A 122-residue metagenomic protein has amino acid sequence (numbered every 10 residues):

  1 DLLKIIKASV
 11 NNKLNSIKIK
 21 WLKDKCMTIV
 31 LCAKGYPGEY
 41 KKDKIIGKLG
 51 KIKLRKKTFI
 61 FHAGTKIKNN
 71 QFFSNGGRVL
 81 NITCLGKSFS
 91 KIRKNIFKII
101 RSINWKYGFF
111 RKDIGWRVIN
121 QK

Functional and structural regions predicted by a protein language model:
D1-R55, K68: Active-site "cap" helix and flanking loop/linker of ATP-utilizing ligase/carboxylase catalytic domains
V10-N11, T58-A63, K112-G115: Short C-terminal domain-edge/linker segments immediately following a structured domain
C26-I29, K57-I60, Q71, V79-N81: Structural motif
T65-N69, F73-K122: Generic C-terminus detector
